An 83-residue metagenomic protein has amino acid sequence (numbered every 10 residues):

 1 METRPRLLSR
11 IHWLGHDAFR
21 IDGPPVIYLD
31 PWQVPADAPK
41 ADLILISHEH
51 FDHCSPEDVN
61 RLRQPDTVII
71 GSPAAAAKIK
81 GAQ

Functional and structural regions predicted by a protein language model:
M1-P39, L43: Conserved beta-strand hairpin/beta-sheet module of binuclear metal-dependent hydrolase folds, prominently
E2-L8, L14, I70-Q83: Metallo-beta-lactamase
W32-A77: Active-site metal-binding motif and surrounding structural segment of the metallo-beta-lactamase
